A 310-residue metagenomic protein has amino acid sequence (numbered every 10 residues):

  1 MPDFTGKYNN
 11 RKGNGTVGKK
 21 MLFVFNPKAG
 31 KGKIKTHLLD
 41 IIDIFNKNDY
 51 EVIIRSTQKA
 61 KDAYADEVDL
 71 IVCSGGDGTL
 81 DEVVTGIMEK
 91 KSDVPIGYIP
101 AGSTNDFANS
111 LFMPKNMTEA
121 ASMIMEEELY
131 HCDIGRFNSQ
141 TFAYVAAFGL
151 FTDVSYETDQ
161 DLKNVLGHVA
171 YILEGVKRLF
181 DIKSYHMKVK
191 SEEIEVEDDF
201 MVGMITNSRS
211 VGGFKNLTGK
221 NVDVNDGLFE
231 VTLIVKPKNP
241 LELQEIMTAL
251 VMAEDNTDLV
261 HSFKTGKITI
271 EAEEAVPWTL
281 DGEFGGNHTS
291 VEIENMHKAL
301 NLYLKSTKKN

Functional and structural regions predicted by a protein language model:
M1-S74, D81, T85-G86, T118-E119 (+1 more regions): ATP/NTP phosphate-donor binding region
G18-K19, V94, G266: Nucleotide donor/acceptor-binding cores
L22, L39, K47-N48, I53-R55 (+1 more regions): Catalytic core of DAGKc-family lipid kinases
Q140-D153, E197-N207, V211-G212, E230-L233 (+3 more regions): Short hydrophobic-aromatic micro-motifs
L162-V169, G219-K238: Gly/Ser/Thr-rich active-site loops/lids in small-molecule metabolic enzymes that frequently grip phosphoryl groups
I172-V176, Y185-E192, F214-G219, A253-N256 (+1 more regions): Glycine-rich, charged/polar anion/phosphate-binding loops that engage phosphate groups from diverse ligands
K183-Y185, D199-M201, N225-E230, K264-G266: A generic structural signal for short beta-strands and their flanking turns/coil linkers
S191, E197, D223, L233-N310: ATP/nucleoside-binding phosphotransfer catalytic cores, i.e., glycine-rich phosphate-binding loops
